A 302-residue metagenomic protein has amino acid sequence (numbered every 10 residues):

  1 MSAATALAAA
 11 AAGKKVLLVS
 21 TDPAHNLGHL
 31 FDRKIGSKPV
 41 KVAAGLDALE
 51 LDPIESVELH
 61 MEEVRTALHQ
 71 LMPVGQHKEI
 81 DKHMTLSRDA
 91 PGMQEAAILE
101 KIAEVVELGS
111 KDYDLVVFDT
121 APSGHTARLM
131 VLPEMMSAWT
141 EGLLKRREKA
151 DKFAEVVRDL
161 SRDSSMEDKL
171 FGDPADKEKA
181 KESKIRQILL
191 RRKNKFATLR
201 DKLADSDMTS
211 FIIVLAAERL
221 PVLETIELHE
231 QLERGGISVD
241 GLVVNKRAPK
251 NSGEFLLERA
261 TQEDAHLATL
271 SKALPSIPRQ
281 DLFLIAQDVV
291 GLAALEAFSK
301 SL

Functional and structural regions predicted by a protein language model:
M1-F118, S123-R191: Nucleotide-state-sensitive switch-loop elements of NTP-binding domains
E167, F171-S183, K193-L302: C-terminal lobe/tail of nucleotide-utilizing enzymes
